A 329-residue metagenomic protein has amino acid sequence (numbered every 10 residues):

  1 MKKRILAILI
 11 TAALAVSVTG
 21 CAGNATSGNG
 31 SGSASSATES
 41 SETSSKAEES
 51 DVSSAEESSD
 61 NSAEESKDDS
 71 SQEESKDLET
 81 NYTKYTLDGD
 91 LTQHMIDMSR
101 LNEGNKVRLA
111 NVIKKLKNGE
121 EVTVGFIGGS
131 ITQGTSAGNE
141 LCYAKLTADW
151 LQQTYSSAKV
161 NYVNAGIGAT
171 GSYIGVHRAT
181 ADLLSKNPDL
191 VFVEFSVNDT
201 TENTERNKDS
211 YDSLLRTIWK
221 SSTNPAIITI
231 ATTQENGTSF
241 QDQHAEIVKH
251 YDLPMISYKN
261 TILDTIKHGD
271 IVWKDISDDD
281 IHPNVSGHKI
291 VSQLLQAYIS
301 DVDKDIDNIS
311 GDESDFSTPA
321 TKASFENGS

Functional and structural regions predicted by a protein language model:
K2-L14, C21-G125, T132-G138, Q153-A158 (+1 more regions): N-terminal secretory targeting modules
S17, V163: Conserved Rossmann-like nucleotide-binding pocket used by diverse enzymes that bind dinucleotide cofactors
G125-G128, I230: Short hydrophobic segments within beta-strands
G129-S130, V197: Active-site metal-binding loops of divalent metal-dependent hydrolases
S130-I131, G166-G168: Catalytic nucleophile serine of serine hydrolases, specifically the conserved "nucleophile elbow" pentapeptide
T135-E140, E202-R206: Short, solvent-exposed loop/turn segments at secondary-structure boundaries
G138-N139, K145-L146, W150: …and closely analogous acidic/polar surface helices at protein-protein or active-site interfaces in A-domain-like
A148-N161, T170, I174-N308: Alpha-helical cap/lid subdomain in secreted, periplasmic, or secretory-pathway luminal O-acyl-processing enzymes
